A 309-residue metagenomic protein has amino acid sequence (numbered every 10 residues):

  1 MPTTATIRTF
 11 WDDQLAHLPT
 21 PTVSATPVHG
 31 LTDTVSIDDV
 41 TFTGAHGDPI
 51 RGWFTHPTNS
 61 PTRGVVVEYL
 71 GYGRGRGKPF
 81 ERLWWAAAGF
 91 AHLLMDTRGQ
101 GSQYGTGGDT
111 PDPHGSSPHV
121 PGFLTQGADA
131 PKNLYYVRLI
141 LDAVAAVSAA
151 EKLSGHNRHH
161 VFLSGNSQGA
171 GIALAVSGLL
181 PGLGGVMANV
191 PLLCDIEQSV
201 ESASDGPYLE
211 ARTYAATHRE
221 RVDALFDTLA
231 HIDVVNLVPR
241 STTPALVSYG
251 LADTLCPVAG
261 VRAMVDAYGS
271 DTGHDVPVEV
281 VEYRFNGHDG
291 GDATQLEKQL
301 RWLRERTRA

Functional and structural regions predicted by a protein language model:
M1-V35, A88, G108, A309: N-terminal targeting or regulatory segments adjacent to alpha/beta-hydrolase or S9 domains
L18-N59: N-terminal cap/lid segment of alpha/beta-hydrolase-fold proteins
G52, H56, T62-G73, H92: Short beta-strand element of the alpha/beta-hydrolase
L83-W84, A91-L141: Cap/lid segment of the alpha/beta-hydrolase catalytic domain
A170, L174-E220: Hydrolase active-site cap/lid region
S241, V247-Y249, D253: Short beta-strand/loop motif that positions the catalytic acidic residue of the alpha/beta-hydrolase fold
L251-C256, D289: Acidic catalytic loop of the alpha/beta-hydrolase fold
R262-A309: C-terminal catalytic histidine-bearing segment of alpha/beta-hydrolase fold enzymes
